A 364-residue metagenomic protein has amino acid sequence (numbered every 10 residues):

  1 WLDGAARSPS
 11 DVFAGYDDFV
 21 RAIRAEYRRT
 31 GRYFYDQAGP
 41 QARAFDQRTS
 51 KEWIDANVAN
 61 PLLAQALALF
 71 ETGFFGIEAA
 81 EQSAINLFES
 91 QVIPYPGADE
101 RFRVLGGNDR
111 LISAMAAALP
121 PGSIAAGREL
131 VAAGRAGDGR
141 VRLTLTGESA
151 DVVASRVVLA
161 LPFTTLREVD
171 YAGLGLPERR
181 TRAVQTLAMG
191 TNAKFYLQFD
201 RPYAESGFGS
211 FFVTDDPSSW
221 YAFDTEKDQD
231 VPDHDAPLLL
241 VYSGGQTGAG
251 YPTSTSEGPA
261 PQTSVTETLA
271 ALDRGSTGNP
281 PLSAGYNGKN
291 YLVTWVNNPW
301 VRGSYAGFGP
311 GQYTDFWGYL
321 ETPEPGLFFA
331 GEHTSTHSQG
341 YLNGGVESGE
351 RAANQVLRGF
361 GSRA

Functional and structural regions predicted by a protein language model:
W1-A364: FAD-dinucleotide binding site
